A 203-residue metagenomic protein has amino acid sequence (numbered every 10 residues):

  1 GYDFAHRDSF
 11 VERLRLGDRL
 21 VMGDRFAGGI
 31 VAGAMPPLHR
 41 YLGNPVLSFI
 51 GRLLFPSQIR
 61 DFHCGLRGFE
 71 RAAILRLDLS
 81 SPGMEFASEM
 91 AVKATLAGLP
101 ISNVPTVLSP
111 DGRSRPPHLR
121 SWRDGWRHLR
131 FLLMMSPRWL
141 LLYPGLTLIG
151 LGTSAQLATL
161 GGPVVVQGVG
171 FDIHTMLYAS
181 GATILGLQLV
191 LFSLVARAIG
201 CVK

Functional and structural regions predicted by a protein language model:
Y2-M84, D111-L129: Acceptor/aglycone-binding surface of glycosyltransferases and processive sugar-polymer synthases
H6-E12, P56, L79-K203: Hydrophobic helical membrane-anchoring modules
